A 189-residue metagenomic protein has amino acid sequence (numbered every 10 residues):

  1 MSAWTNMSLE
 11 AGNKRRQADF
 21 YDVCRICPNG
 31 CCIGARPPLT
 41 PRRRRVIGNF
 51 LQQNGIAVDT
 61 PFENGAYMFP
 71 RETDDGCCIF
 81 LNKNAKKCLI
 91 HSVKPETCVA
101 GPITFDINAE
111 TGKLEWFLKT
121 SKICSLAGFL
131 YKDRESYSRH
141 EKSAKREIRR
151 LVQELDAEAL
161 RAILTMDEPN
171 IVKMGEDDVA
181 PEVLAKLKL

Functional and structural regions predicted by a protein language model:
M1-L189: Short loop/turn segments that flank or connect secondary-structure elements
